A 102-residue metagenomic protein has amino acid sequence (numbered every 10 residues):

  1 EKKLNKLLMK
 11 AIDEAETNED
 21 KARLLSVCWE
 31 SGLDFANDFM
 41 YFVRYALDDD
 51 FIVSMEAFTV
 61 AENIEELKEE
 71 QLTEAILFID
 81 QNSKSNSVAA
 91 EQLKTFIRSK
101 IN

Functional and structural regions predicted by a protein language model:
E1, K10, K21-L33, S54-L67 (+1 more regions): Structural detector for internal amphipathic alpha-helices that build alpha-solenoid repeat scaffolds
E1-I12, L33-L47, E69-I79: Amphipathic alpha-helical scaffolding segments comprising HEAT/armadillo-like alpha-solenoid repeats
E16-T17, D49-D50, N86-S87: Short inter-helical turns and helix N-cap capping residues of alpha-solenoid HEAT/ARM repeat scaffolds
F39-N63: Ankyrin-repeat and related helical/solenoid repeat scaffolds used for protein-protein interactions
E74-T95: Preference for long, well-ordered alpha-helical segments
